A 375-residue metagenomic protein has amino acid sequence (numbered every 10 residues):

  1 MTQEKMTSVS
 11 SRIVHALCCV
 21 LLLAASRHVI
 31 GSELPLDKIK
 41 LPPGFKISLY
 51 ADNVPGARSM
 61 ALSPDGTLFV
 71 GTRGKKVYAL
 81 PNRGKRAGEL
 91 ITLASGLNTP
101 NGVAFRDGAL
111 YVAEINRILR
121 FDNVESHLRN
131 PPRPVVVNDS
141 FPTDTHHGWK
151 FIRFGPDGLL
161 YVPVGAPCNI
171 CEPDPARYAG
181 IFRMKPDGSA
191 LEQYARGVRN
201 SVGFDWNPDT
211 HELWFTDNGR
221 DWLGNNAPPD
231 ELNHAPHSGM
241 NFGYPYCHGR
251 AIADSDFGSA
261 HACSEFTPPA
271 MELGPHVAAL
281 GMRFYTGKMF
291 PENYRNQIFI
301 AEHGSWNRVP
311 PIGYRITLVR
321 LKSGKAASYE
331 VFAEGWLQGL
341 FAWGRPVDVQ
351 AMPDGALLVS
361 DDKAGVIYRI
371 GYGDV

Functional and structural regions predicted by a protein language model:
I30-L41, W149, A166-N169, R183-S189 (+5 more regions): Beta-propeller domain segments
S48-R73, A278-F284, I300: Beta-strand-rich domains and repeat architectures in extracellular enzymes and scaffolds, especially beta-propellers
L49-V54, I91-G96, V137-D144, Q193-G197 (+3 more regions): Surface loop/turn motifs at the tips and blade-to-blade linkers of beta-strand repeat domains
G56, E89, G96-T99, R106 (+8 more regions): Beta-rich catalytic cores
T67-G71, A109-V112, L159-P163, E212-T216 (+3 more regions): Conserved beta-propeller blade signature
T72-R73, I115-R117, N123, G165-P167 (+4 more regions): Short loop/turn segments immediately following the C-termini of beta-strands
N116-G155, P163-A166, A195: Asp-box/WD-like beta-propeller blade repeats and closely related beta-sheet repeat scaffolds
